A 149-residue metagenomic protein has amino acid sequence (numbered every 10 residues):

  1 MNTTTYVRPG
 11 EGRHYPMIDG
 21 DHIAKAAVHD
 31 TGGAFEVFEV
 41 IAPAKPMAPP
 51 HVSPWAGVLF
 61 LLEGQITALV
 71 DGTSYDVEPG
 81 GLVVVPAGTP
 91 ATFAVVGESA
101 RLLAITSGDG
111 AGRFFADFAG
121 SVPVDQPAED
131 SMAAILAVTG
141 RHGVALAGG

Functional and structural regions predicted by a protein language model:
M1-A34, D125-G149: A short, N-terminal "cap"/entry segment at the start of jelly-roll beta-barrel domains of the cupin/DSBH fold
R8-P9, Q65, G72-P90: Short acidic-glycine-tyrosine-enriched beta hairpin
P9, H22-K25, F38-S53: Conserved short histidine dyad/triad with adjacent acidic residue
H22, P46-A48, G64-L69, V83: Short beta-strand segments in beta-sandwich/barrel cores
T31, T67, A87-G112: Ligand-binding loop in jelly-roll beta-barrel domains
V37-P43, V52-V70, I105: Short, conserved beta-strand element in jelly-roll/cupin
E98-A134: A contiguous, mid-protein "functional segment" used to position or interact with cofactors/ions or partner subunits
